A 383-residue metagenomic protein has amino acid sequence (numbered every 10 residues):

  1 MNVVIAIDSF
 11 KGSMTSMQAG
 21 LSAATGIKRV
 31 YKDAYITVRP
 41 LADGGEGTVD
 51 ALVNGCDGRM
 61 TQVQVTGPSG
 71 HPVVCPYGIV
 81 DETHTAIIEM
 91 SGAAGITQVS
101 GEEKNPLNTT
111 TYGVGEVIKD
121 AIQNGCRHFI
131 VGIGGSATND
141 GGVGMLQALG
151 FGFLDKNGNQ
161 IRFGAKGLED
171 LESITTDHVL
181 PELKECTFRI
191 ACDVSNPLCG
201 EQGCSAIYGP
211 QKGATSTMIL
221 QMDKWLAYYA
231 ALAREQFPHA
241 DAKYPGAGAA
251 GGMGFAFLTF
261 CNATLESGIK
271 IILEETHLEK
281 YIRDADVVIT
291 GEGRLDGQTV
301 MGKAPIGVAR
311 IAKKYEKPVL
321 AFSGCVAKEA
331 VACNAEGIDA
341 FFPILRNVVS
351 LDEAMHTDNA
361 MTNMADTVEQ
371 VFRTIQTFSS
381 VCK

Functional and structural regions predicted by a protein language model:
N2-I133, A137-K383: N-terminal loops that bind phosphate or other acidic moieties and the adjacent beta-alpha structural core
